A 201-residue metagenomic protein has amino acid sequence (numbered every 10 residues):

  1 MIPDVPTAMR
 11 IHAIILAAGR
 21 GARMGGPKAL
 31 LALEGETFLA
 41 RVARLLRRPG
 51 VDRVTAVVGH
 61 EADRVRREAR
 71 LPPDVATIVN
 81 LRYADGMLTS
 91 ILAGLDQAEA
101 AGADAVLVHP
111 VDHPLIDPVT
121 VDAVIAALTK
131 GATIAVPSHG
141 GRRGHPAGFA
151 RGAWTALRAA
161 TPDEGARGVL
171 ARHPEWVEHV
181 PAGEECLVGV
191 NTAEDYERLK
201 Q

Functional and structural regions predicted by a protein language model:
I2-M9, T155, A159-Q201: Conserved alpha/beta core of the MobA/IspD/sugar-nucleotide pyrophosphorylase nucleotidyltransferase superfamily
P6-R143, E175-A182, E194: Nucleotide and nucleotide-moiety/phosphate-recognizing core
A103, G144-A156, A193: Conserved nucleotide-sugar donor-binding and metal-coordinating catalytic region shared by glycosyltransferases
L115, G148, G189-V190: Short aromatic/basic micro-patch
R143-H145, C186-L187: Glycine-rich phosphate-binding loop of ATP-grasp-fold ATP-dependent ligases
